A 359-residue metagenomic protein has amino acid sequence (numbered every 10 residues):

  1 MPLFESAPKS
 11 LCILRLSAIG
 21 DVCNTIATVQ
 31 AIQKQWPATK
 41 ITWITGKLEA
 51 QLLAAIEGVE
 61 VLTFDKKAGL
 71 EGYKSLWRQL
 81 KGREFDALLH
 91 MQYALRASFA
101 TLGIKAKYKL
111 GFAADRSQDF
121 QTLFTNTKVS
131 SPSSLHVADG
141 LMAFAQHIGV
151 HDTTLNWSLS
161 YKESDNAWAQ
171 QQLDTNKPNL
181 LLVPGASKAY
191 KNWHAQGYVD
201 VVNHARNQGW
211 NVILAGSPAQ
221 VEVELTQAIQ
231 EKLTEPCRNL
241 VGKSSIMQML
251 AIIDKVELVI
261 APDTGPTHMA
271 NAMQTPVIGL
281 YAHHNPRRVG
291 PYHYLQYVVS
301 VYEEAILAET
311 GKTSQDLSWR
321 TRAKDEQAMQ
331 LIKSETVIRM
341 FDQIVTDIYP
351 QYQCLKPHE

Functional and structural regions predicted by a protein language model:
M1-E359: Catalytic machinery of carbohydrate-active enzymes, primarily nucleotide-sugar-dependent glycosyltransferases
